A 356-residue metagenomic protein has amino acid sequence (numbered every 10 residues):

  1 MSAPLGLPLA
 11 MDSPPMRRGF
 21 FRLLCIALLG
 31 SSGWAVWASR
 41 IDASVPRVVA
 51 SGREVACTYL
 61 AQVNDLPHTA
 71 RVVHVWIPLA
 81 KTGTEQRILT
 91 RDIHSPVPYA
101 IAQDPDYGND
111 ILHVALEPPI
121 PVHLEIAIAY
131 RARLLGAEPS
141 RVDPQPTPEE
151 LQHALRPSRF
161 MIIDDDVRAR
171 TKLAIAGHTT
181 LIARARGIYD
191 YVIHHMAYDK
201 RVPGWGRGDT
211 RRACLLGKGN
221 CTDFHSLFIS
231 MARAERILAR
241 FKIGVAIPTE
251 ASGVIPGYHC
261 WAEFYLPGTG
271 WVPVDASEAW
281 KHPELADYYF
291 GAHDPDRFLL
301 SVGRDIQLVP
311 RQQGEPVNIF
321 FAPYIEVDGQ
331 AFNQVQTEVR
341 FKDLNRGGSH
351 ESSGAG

Functional and structural regions predicted by a protein language model:
M1-P15: N-terminal Lys/Arg-rich, disordered targeting/topogenic segments
F20-A137: Intrinsically disordered, low-complexity N-terminal segments that are enriched in acidic
H68, P119-L124, T179, R233-E235 (+1 more regions): A short, structured loop/turn motif at beta-sheet edges
V75, I188, A262: Terminal peptide-recognition signature
D104-D106, E125-L215: Acidic low-complexity segments
R184-I188, G217-A232: Active-site nucleophilic cysteine motif
S226-E315: Hydrophobic/aromatic-rich core segments of domains that either
H293-G356: Low-complexity, Gly/Ser/Thr/Pro-rich intrinsically disordered linker/tail segments
